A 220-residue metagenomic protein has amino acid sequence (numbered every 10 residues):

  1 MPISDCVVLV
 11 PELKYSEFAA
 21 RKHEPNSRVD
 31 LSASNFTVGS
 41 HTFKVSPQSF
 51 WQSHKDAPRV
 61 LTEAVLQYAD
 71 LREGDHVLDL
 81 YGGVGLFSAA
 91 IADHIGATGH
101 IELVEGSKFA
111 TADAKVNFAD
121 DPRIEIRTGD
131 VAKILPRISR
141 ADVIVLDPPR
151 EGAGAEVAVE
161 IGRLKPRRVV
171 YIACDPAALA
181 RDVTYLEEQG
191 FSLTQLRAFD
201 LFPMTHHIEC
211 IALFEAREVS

Functional and structural regions predicted by a protein language model:
M1-S220: Rossmann-like S-adenosyl-L-methionine
